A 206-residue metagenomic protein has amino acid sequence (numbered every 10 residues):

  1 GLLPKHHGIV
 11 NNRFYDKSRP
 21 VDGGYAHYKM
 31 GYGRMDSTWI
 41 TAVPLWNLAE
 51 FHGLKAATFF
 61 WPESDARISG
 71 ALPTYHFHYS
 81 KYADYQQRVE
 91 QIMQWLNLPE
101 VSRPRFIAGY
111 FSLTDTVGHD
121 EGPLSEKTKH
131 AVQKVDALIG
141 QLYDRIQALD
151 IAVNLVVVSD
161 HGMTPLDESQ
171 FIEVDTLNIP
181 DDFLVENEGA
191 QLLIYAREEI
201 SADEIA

Functional and structural regions predicted by a protein language model:
G1-A206: Feature captures the catalytic ectodomains and active-site-proximal regions of enzymes that hydrolyze or transfer
